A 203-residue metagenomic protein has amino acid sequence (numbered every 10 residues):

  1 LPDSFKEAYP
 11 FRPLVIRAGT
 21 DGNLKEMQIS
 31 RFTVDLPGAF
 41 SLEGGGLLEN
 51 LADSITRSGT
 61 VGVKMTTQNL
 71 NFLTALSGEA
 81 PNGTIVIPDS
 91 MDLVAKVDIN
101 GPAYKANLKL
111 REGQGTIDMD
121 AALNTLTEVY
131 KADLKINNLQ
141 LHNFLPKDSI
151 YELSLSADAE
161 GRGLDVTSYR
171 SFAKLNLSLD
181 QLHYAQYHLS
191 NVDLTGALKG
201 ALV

Functional and structural regions predicted by a protein language model:
L1, N69, G163-T167: Alpha-helix N-cap recognition
L1, Y9-F11, G22-E26, L73-S77 (+6 more regions): Flexible, solvent-exposed coil segments and beta strand-coil junctions, predominantly the extracellular/periplasmic
D3-K6, E79-G83, H142-L145, Q181: Extracellular loop and loop/strand-boundary signature of outer-membrane beta-barrel proteins
P13-K25, R31-V34, S41-V63, G83 (+6 more regions): Extended lipid/amphipathic-ligand handling interfaces
T20, V63-M65, L110, L134-I136 (+1 more regions): Transmembrane beta-barrel strands of outer-membrane/channel proteins
D35, L175-H183, L189-T195: A generic structured-segment signal
F40, N69-L73, Q114-D118, Q140-F144 (+1 more regions): Gram-negative outer-membrane beta-barrel proteins
L70-L76, G161-R162: Short regulatory "switch" loops immediately downstream of catalytic or recognition motifs within protein catalytic
